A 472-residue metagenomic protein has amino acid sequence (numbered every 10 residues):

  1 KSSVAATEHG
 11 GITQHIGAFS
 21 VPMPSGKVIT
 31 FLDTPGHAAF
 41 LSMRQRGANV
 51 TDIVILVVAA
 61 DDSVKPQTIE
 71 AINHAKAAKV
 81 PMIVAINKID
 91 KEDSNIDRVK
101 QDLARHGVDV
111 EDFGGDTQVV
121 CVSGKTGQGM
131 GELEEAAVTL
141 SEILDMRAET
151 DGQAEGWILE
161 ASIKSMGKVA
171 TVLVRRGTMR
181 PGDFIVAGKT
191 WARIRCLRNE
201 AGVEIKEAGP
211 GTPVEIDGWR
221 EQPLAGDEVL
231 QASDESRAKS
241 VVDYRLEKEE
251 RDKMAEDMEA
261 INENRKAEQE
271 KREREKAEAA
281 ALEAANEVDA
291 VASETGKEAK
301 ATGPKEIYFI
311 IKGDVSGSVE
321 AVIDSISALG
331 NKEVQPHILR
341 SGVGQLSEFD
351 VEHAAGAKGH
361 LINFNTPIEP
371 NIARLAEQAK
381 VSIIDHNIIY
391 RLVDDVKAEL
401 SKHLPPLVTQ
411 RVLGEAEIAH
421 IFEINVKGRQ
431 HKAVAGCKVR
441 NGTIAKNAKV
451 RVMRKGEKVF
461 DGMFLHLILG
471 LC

Functional and structural regions predicted by a protein language model:
K1, I12, F31-D33, I55 (+13 more regions): Residue-level signature of catalytic and energy-coupling elements of molecular machines, predominantly ATP/GTP-dependent
S2-G10, I143-D145: Post-Walker A helix-loop "phosphate-sensing" segment adjacent to the P-loop in P-loop NTPases
E8-I53, A60, N73-K76, A299: Switch I (G2) and immediately adjacent beta-strands of P-loop GTPase domains
V28, A38, N49-I69, A77-D97 (+1 more regions): Conserved Switch II/interswitch segment of TRAFAC-class P-loop GTPases
V50-I53, A78-M82, G114-Q118, Q153 (+3 more regions): Short glycine-/polar-rich loops that comprise or flank the Walker A/P-loop and associated switch/sensor motifs
A59-D61, I83-S94, V120-Q128, A161-S162 (+4 more regions): G-domain G4 guanine-recognition motif of GTPases
A77, S165-C472: C-terminal effector/interaction modules appended to NTPase cores
G124-V138, L392, V396: Conserved GTPase G-domain signal focused on the G5
